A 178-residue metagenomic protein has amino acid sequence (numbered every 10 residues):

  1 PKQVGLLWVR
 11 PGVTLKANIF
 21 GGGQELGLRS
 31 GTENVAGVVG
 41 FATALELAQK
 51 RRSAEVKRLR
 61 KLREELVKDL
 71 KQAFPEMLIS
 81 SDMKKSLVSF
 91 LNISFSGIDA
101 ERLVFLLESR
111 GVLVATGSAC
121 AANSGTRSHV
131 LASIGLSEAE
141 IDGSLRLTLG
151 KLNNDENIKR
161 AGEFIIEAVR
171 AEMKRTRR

Functional and structural regions predicted by a protein language model:
P1, V35-V38, L45, R63 (+6 more regions): A general structural signal for well-ordered alpha-helical segments in protein cores
P1-L26, S30-T43: Active-site PLP attachment segment
K2, L28, S81, I93-S94 (+2 more regions): Thr-Gly-centered strand-to-loop micro-motif
V9, I93-G97, L149-K151: Short beta-strand-to-loop capping motifs
L45-K68, L78-L87, D99: Structural signature of PLP-dependent enzymes
F74-E76: A glycine- and small/hydrophobic-rich beta-loop-beta segment that serves as a flexible "lid/hinge" or phosphate-binding
S89-L145: Conserved C-terminal alpha-helix-loop-beta "cap" of PLP-dependent enzymes that closes/shapes the active-site mouth
A122, T126-R178: PLP-dependent enzyme catalytic core of the Aspartate aminotransferase-like
